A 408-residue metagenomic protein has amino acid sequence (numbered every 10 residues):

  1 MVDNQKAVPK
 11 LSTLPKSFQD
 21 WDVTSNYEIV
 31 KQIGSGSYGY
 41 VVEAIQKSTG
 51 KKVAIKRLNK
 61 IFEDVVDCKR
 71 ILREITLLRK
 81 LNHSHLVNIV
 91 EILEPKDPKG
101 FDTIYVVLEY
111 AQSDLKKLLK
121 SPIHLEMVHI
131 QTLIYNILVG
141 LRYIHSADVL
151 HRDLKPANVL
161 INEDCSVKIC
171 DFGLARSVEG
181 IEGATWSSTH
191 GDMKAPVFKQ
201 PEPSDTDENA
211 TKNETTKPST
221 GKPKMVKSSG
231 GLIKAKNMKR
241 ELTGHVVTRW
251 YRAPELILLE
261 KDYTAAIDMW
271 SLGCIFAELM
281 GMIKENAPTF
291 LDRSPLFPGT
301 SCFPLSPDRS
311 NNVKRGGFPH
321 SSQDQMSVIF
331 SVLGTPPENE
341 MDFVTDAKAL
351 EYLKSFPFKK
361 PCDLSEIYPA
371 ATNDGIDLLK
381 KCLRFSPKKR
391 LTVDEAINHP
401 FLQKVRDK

Functional and structural regions predicted by a protein language model:
Y40-K60: Glycine-rich ATP phosphate-binding loop
N82-L93: Conserved HxN/HPN-centered segment at the entrance to the catalytic loop of eukaryotic protein kinase-like domains
F101-D114: Conserved short submotifs of the Hanks-type protein kinase catalytic core that shape the nucleotide-binding pocket
L133-I134: Activation segment signature within eukaryotic-like protein kinase domains
H145-N162: Catalytic-loop of the protein kinase fold
D268: Conserved catalytic-loop aspartate of Hanks-type protein kinases
R309, M326, F330-K381: C-terminal lobe substrate-recognition/regulatory segment of protein kinase catalytic domains
